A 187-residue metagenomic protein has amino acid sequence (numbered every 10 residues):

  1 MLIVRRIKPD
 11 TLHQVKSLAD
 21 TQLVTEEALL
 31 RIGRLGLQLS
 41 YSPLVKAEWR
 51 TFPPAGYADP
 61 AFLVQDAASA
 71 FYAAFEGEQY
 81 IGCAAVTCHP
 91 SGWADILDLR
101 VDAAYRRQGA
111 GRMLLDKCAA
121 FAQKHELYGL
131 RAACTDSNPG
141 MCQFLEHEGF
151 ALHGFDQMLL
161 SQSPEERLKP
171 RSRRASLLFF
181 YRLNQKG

Functional and structural regions predicted by a protein language model:
P9, S17-W93, L97, D102 (+3 more regions): Acetyl-CoA-dependent GNAT
S69, R173-L178: Short hydrophobic/aromatic beta-strand or adjacent loop that forms the aromatic wall/cage of a ligand/substrate-binding
V101, R107-A120, H147: Conserved acetyl-CoA-binding loop-helix of GNAT-fold acetyltransferases
L115, N138-M141, Q157-P164: Short glycine/proline-centered loop/turn elements that form peptide/ligand docking sites
A122-A133: Conserved GNAT acetyl-CoA-binding A-motif
H125, H147-E148: Structural motif
A133, G149-K169: Conserved catalytic-core motifs of GNAT/GCN5-like acyltransferases
